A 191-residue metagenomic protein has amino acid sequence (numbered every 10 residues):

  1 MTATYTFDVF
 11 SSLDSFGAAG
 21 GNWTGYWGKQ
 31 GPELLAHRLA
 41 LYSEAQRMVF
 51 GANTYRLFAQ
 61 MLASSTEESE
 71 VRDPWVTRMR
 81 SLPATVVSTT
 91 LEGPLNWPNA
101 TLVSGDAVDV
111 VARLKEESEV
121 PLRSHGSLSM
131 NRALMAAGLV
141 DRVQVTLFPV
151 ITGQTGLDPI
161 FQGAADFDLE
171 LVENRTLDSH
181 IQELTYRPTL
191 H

Functional and structural regions predicted by a protein language model:
M1-H191: Enzymes that bind and transform nitrogen-containing heteroaromatic metabolites
